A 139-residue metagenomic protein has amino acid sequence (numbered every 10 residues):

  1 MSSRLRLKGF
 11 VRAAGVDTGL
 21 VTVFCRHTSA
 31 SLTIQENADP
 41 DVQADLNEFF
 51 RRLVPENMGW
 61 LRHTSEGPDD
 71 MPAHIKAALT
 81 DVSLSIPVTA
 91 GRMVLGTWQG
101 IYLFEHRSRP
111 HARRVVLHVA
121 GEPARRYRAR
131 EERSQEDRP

Functional and structural regions predicted by a protein language model:
M1-P139: Active-site histidine-anchored catalytic micro-motif
